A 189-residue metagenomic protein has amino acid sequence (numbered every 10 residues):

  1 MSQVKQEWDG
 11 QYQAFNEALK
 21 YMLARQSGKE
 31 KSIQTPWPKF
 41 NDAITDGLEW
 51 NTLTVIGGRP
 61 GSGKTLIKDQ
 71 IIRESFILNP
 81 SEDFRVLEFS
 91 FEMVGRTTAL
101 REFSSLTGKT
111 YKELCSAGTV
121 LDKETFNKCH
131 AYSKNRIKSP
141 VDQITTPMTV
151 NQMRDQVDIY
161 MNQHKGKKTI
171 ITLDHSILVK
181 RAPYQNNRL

Functional and structural regions predicted by a protein language model:
S2-K109: The Walker A/P-loop phosphate-binding site
Y12, S62-K68, G118-D122, I177-K180: Short, surface-exposed, charge-dense and proline/glycine-enriched linear segments
T35, A43, L78-K167, R181: Cytosolic-facing regulatory segments adjacent to core modules
T65-L66, V150, L189: Non-membrane alpha-helical structural segments and their capping/turn regions in soluble enzymes
T169-L189: Helical hairpin unit composed of two closely spaced alpha helices linked by a short loop
